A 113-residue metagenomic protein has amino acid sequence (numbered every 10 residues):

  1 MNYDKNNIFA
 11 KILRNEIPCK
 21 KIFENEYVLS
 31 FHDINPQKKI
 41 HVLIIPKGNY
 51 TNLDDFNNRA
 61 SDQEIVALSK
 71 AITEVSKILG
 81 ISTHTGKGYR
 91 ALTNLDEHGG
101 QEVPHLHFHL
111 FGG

Functional and structural regions predicted by a protein language model:
M1-G113: HIT superfamily nucleotide-processing domains
